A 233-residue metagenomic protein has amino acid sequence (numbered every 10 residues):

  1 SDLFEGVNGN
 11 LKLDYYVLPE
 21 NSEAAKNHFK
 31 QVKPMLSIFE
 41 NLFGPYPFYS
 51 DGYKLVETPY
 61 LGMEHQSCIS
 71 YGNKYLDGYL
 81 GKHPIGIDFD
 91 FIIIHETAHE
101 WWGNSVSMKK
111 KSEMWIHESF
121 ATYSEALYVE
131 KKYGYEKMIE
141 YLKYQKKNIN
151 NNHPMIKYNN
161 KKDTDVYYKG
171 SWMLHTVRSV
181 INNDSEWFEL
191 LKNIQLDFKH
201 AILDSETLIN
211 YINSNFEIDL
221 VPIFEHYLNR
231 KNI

Functional and structural regions predicted by a protein language model:
S1-H28, Q145, L208-N215, P222-H226 (+1 more regions): Functional cleft and adjacent loop/helix regions within the main domain that mediate ligand binding or catalysis
S1-I94, Y123: Hydrophobic helix-coil surface modules that form long, contiguous segments used for peptide/substrate interaction
S22-K33, H83-D88, I92, K111 (+6 more regions): Soluble non-cytosolic domains of exported or imported proteins
K33, I38, G72-I139, L191: Zinc-dependent metallopeptidase catalytic helix centered on the HExxH motif and its immediate flanking segment
N41-S50, S107-M108, N183-W187: Surface-exposed helix-capping loop/turn segments at secondary-structure junctions
P47, D163-I233: Amphipathic alpha-helical substructures
K54-V56, G72, H83-D88, H153-K162 (+2 more regions): Active-site-adjacent structural elements in folded domains
S112-M173, V180, K192, F198-K199 (+1 more regions): Acidic/His/Gly-enriched intrinsically disordered linker/tail segments that often contain short helix/coil "MoRF-like"
